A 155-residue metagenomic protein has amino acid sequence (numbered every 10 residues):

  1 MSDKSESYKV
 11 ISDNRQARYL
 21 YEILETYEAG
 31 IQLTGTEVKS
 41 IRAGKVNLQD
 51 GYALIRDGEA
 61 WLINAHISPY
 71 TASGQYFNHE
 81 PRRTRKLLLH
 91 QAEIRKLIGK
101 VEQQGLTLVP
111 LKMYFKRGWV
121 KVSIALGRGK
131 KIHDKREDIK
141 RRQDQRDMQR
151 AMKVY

Functional and structural regions predicted by a protein language model:
S2-L20, L24, Q75-F77, R82-T84 (+1 more regions): Solvent-exposed, charged helical/coil patches that constitute nucleic-acid or partner-interaction surfaces
K4-L20, L88-E102, V154: A short, contiguous, amphipathic alpha-helix enriched in charged residues
S7-I55: A positional/architectural concept
G35, I55-D57, N64, I124-R128: Flexible glycine-/small-residue-rich
L54-L97: Helix-adjacent hinge/juxtasegments
L88-A125, G129-K131: Beta-rich strand-turn-strand
T107-K112, Q149-Y155: C-terminal low-complexity, charged extensions that often adopt amphipathic alpha-helices
G129, K135-M152: Flexible glycine-rich active-site/ligand-binding loops centered on an Asp-His dyad
